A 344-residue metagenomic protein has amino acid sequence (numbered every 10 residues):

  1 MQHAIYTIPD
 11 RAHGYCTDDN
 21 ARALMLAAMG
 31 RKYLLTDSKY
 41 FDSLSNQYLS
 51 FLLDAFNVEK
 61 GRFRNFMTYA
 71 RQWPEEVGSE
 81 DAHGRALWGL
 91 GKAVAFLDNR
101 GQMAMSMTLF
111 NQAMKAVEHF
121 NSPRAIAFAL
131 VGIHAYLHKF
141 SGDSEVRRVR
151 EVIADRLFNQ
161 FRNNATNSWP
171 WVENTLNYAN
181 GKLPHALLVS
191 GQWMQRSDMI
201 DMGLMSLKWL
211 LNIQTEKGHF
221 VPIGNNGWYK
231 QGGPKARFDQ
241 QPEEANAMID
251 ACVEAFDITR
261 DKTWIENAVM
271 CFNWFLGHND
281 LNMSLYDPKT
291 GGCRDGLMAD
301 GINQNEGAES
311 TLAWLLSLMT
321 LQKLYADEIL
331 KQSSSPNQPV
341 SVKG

Functional and structural regions predicted by a protein language model:
M1-G344: Glycan-recognition and catalytic cores of secretory/periplasmic carbohydrate-active enzymes
